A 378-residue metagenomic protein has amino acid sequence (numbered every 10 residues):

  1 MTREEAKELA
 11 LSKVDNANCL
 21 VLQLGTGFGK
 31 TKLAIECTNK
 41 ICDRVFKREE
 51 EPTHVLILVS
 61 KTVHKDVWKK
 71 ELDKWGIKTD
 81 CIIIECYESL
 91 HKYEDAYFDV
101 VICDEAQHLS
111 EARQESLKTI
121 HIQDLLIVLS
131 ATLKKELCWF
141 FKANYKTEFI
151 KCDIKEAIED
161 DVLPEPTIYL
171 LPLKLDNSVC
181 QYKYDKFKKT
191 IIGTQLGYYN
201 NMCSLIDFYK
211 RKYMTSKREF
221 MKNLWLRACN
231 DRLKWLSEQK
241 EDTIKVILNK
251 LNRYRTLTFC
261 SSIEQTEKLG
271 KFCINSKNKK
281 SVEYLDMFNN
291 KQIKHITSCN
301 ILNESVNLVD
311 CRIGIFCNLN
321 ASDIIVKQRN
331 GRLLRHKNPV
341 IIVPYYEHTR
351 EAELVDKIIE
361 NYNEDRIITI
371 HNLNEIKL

Functional and structural regions predicted by a protein language model:
M1-Q23: Conserved pre-motif I regulatory segment
A17-C37: Walker A/P-loop
H54-K65, D176, C180, K186-G270: Conserved strand-helix element at the start of the C-terminal RecA-like helicase core
L58-Y97: Inter-Walker segment of RecA-like/P-loop motor cores
D66-K70, R255-F259, E264-V306, I325: Conserved helicase ATPase core of P-loop NTP-dependent helicases/translocases
F98-I102, H295-C299, N303-N320, I325-V326 (+2 more regions): A short beta-strand element within the Helicase C-terminal
H108-P166: Post-DEXD/H (motif II) to motif III coupling segment of the RecA-like Helicase ATP-binding lobe
R332-E360: Conserved segment of the helicase C-terminal RecA-like domain
